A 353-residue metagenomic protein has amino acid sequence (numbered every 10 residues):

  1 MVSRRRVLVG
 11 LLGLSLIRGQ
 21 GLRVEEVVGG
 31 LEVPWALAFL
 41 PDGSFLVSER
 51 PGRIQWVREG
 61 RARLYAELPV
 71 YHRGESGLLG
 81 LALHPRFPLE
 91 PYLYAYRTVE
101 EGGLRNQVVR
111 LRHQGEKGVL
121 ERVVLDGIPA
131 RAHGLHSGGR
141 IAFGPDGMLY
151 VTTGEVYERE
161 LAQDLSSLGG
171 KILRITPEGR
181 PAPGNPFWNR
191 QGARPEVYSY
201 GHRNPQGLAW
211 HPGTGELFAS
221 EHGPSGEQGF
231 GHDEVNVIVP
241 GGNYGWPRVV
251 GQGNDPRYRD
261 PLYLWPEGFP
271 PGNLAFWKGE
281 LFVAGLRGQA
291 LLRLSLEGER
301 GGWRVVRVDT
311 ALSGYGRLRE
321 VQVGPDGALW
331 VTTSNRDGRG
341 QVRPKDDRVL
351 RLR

Functional and structural regions predicted by a protein language model:
M1-L12: N-terminal secretory signal peptides and thylakoid transit peptides that target proteins across membranes
Q20-G30, R259, V306: A short helix->beta-strand "capping" segment at the edge of beta-propeller domains
V27-G30, A66-R73, L125-D126, R131-A132 (+3 more regions): Surface loop/turn motifs at the tips and blade-to-blade linkers of beta-strand repeat domains
V28-R50, G272: Beta-strand-rich domains and repeat architectures in extracellular enzymes and scaffolds, especially beta-propellers
P51, S76-L78, R86-P88, E155-G316 (+1 more regions): Beta-propeller domain segments
A62-L83: Blade-loop segments of beta-propeller domains
Q107-H113, V119-A142: Asp-box/WD-like beta-propeller blade repeats and closely related beta-sheet repeat scaffolds
